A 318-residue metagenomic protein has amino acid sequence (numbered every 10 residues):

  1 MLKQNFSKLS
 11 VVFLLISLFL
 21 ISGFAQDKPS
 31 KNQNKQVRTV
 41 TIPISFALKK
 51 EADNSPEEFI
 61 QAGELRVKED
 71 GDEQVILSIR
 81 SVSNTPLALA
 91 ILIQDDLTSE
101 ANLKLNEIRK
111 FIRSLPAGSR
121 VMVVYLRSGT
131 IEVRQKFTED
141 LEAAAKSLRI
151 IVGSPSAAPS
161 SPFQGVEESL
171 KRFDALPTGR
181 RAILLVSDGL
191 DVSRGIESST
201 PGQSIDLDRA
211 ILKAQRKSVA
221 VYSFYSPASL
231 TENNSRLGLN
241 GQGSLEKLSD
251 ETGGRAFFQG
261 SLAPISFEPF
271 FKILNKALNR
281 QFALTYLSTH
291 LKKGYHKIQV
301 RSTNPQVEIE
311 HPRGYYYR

Functional and structural regions predicted by a protein language model:
M1-F6: N-terminal secretory signal peptides that target proteins for export/translocation
S10-I21: Bacterial N-terminal signal peptides
Q26-R318: Scaffold/interface architecture of coatomer-like assemblies
